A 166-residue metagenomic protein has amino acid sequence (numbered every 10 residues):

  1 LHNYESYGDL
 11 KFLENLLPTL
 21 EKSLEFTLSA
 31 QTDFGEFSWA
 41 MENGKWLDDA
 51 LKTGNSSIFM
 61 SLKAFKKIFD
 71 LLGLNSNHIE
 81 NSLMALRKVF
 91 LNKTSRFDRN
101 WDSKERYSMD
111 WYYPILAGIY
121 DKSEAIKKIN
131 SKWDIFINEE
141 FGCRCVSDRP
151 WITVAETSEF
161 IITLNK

Functional and structural regions predicted by a protein language model:
L1-E5, A50-K67, E105-I119, W151-K166: Well-ordered alpha-helical segments within folded domains of soluble proteins
L1-T32, N55, F59: Aromatic-rich carbohydrate-recognition surfaces in CAZymes
Y4, L28, F59, K66 (+2 more regions): A conserved position within tetratricopeptide repeats
D9, L74-N75, K166: Residues in the short coil linking paired helices within alpha-helical repeat scaffolds
K11-F12, G35, S76, K122: Secondary-structure boundary/capping signal
L17, K22-A50, M84-A155: Extended glycan-interaction surfaces of carbohydrate-active proteins
K52-R96: Active-site neighborhood of glycoside hydrolase catalytic domains
